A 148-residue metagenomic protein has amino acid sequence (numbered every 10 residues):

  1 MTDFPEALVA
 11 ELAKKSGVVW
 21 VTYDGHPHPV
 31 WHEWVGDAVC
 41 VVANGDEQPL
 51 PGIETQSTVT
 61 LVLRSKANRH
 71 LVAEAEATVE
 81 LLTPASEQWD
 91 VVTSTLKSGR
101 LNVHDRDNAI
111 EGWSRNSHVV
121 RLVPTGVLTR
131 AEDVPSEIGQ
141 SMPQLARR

Functional and structural regions predicted by a protein language model:
M1-H26, Q144-R148: Short, conserved active-site entrance elements at the starts or edges of catalytic domains
T2-F4, A43, H104: Charged, amphipathic alpha-helical segments
E6, D46-E47: Structural motif corresponding to alpha-helix initiation and N-cap regions
A10, W31, I110-G112: Short secondary-structure boundary/capping segments
K15-G45, P51-I53, V59-L63, A73-E74: Short beta-strand segments
E47-Q48, S86: Serine-centered coil/turn micro-motif
S65-N68: Short, charged beta-turn/beta-strand-edge "cap" motif at the junction between a beta-strand and an adjacent loop
H70-R148: Charged, gly/pro-rich active-site loop segments
